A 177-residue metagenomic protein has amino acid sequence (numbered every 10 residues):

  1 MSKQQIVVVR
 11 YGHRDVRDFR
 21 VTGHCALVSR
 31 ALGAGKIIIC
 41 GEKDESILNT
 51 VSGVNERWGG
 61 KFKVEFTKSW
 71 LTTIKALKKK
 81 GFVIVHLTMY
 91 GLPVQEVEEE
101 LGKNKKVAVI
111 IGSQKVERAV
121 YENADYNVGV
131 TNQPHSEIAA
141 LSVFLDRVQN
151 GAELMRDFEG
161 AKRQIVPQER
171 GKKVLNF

Functional and structural regions predicted by a protein language model:
K3-V7: Extreme N-terminal starter segment of soluble prokaryotic enzymes
V9-V21: Short, glycine-rich nucleotide/cofactor-binding loops
D18-G33: Histidine-anchored nucleotide/phosphate-binding helix
G33, K80, E122-A124: Short, structured coil segments at secondary-structure junctions
G35-K43: Short internal beta-strands
I37, I84, D125-G129: Short, well-ordered beta-strand core segments
L48-R118: S-adenosyl-L-methionine/SAH cofactor-binding core of RNA-modifying enzymes
V120-V174: Structured adenosyl-cofactor binding patch, chiefly the S-adenosyl-L-methionine
